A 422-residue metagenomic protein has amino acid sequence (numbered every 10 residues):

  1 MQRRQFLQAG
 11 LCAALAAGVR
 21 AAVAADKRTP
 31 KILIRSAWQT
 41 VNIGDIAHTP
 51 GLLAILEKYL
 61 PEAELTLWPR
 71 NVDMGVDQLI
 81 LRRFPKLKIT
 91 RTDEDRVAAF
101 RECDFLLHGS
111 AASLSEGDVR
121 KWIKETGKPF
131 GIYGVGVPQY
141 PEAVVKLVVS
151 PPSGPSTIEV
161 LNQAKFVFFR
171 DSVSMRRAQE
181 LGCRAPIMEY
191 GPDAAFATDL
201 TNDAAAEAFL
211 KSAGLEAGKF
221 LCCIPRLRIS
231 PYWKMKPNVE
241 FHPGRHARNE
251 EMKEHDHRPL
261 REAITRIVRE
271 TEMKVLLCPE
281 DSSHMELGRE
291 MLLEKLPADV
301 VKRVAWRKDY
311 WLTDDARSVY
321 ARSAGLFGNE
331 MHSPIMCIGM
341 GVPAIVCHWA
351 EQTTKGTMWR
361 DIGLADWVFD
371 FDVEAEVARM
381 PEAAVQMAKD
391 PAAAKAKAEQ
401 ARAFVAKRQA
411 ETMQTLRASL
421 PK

Functional and structural regions predicted by a protein language model:
M1-A13: N-terminal secretory signal peptides and thylakoid transit peptides that target proteins across membranes
G10-L15, A25-K422: Active-site anion-handling motifs in enzyme catalytic cores
A17-A21: C-terminal segment of classical bacterial N-terminal signal peptides
